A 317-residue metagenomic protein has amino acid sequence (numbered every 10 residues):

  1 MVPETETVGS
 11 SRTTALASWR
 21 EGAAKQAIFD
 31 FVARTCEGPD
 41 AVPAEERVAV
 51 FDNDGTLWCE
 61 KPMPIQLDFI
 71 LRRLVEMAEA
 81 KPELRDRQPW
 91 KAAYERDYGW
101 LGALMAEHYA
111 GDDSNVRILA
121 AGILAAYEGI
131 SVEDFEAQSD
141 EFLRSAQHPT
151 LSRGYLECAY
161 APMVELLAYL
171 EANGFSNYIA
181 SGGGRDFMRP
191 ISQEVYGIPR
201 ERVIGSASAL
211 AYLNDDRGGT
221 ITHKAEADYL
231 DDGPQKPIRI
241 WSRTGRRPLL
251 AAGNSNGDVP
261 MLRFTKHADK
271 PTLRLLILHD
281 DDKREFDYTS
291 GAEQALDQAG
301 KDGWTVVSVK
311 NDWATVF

Functional and structural regions predicted by a protein language model:
V2-W19, A23-A33, A41, I130-F317: C-terminal cap/substrate-recognition subdomain and adjoining C-terminal extension of metal-dependent phosphatase-like
S11-S18, T56, L104-H108, L119-A125 (+1 more regions): Charged, low-complexity surface segments at secondary-structure and domain boundaries
F31-C36, A41-R47, K61: N-terminal carbohydrate-binding/catalytic regions of secreted carbohydrate-active enzymes
E46-P62, L262: Asp-based phosphoryl-transfer active-site loop
F51-D54, M77-K81, A93-Y94, Q193-E194 (+2 more regions): Short amphipathic alpha-helical patches
P62-L156, A161: A metal-dependent, Asp-based hydrolase signature
